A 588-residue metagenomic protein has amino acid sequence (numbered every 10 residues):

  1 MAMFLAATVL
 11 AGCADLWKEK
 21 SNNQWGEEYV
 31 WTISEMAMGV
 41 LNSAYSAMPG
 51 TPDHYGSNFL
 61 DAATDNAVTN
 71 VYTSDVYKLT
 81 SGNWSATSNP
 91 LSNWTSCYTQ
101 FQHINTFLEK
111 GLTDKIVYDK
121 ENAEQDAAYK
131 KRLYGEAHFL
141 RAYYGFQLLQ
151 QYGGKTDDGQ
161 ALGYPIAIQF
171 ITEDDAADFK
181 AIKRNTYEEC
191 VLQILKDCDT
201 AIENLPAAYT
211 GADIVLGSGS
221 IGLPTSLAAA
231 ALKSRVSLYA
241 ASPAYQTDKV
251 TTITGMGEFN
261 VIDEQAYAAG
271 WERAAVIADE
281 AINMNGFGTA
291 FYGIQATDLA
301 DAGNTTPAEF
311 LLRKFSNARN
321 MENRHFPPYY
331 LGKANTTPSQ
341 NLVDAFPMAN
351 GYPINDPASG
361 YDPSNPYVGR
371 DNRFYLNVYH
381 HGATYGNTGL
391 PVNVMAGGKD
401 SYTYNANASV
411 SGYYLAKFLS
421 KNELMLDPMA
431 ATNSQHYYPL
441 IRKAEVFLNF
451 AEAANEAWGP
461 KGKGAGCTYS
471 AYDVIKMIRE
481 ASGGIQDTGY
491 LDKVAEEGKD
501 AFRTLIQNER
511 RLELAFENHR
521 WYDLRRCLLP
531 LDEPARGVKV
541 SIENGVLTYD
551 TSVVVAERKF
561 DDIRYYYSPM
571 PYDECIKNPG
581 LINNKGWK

Functional and structural regions predicted by a protein language model:
M1-A11: Sec-dependent bacterial lipoprotein signal peptides
V9, C13-L16, C97-Q100, D175 (+7 more regions): Long, intrinsically disordered, low-complexity segments
A14-Y77, S96, Y134, Q151-I166 (+4 more regions): An aromatic- and glycine-enriched ligand-binding surface/loop that stacks and positions planar moieties
E35-M38, S46, T73-G154, A177-G217 (+6 more regions): Conserved, well-structured interaction surfaces
A127-G135, V215-A228, T297, C467 (+1 more regions): A glycine-rich, coil/turn loop motif that links secondary-structure elements
A142, K233-S234, Q435-I485: Extended amphipathic alpha-helical segments enriched in small hydrophobics
K155-A161, I168-T172, D279, D473-G484: Short edge-strand/loop segments of extracellular domains
